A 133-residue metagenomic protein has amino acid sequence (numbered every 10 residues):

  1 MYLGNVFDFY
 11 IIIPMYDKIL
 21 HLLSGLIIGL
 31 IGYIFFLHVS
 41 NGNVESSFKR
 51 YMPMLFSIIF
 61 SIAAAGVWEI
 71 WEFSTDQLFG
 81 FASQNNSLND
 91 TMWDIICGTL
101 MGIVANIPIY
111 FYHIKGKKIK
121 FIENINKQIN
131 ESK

Functional and structural regions predicted by a protein language model:
M1-L26, L30-Y33: "…centered on the first transmembrane helix and the immediately adjacent amphipathic helix/loop
V6-D17, G66-T99, I103: Interfacial helix-loop-helix junctions of multi-pass membrane proteins
F7, F36-V44, W71, T75-F79 (+1 more regions): Membrane-interfacial segments
L23-N41, Q77-S83, T99-Y112: Membrane-interfacial alpha-helical segments at the cytosolic side of multi-pass membrane proteins
S24-G32, L55-W68: Alpha-helical transmembrane segments of multi-pass integral membrane proteins
G42-S61: Internal alpha-helical transmembrane segments of multi-pass membrane proteins
I119-K133: Short, highly charged, low-complexity non-transmembrane loops/tails of multi-pass membrane proteins
